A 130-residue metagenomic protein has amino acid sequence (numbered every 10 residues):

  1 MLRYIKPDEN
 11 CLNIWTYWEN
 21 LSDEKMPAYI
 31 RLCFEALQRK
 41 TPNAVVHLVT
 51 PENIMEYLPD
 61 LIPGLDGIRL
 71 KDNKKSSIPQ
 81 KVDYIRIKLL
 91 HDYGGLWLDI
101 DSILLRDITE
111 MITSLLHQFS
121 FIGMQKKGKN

Functional and structural regions predicted by a protein language model:
M1-L65: N-terminal anchoring/stem segment of glycosyltransferases
P7, D23-I30, K74-D83, N130: Aromatic-acidic/polar surface patches that form glycan- and anion
Y17, R69-L70, K88: General secondary-structure edge motif
L21-K25, K71-D72, I112-T113: Short linear motifs at secondary-structure transitions and domain/linker junctions
A36-Q38, I68-D72, S120-F121: Short, surface-exposed linear patches
T50, G64, R69-L70, D107-L115: Short, solvent-exposed coil/turn linker segments
L58-Q80: ATP-dependent phospho-/nucleotidyl transfer catalytic cores
I78-K129: GT-A fold catalytic core of metal-dependent nucleotide-sugar glycosyltransferases, centered on the diacidic
